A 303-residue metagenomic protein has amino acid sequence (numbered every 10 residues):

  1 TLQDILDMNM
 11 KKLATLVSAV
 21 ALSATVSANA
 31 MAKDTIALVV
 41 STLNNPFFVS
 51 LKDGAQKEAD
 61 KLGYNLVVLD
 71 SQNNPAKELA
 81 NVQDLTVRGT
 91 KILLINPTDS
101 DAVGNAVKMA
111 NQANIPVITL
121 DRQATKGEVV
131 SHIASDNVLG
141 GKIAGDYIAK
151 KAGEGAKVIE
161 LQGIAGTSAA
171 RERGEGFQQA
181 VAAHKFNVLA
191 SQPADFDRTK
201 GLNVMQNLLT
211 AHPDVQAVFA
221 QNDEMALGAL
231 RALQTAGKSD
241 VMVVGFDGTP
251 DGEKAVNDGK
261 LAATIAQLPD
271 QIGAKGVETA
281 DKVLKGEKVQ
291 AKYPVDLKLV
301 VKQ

Functional and structural regions predicted by a protein language model:
D4-T15, L22, V26, A30-Q303: A residue-level marker of the well-folded mature domains of exported/periplasmic proteins
